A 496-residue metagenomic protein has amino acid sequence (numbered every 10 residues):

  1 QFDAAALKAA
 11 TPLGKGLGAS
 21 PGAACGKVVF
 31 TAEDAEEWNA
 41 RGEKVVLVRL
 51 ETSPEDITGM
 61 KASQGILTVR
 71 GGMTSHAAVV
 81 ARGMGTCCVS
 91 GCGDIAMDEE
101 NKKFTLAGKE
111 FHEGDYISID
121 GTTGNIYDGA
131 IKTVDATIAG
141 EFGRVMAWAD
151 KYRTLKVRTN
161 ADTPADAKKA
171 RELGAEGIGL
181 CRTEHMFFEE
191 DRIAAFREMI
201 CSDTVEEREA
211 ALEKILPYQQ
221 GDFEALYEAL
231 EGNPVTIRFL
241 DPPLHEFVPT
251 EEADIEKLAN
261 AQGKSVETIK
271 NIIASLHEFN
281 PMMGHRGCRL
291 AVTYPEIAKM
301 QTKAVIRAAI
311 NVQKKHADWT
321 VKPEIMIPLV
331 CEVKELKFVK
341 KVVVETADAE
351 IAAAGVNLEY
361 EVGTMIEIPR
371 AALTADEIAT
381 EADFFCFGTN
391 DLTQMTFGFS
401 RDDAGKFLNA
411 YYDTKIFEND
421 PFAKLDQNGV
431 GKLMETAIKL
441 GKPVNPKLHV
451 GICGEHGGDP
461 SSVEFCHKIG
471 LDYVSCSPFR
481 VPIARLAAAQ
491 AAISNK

Functional and structural regions predicted by a protein language model:
Q1-A35, N39-K44, R49-E176, L180-C181 (+1 more regions): Acidic, glycine-rich flexible loop/linker segments
I138, W148-K496: Conserved alpha/beta-domain cores
